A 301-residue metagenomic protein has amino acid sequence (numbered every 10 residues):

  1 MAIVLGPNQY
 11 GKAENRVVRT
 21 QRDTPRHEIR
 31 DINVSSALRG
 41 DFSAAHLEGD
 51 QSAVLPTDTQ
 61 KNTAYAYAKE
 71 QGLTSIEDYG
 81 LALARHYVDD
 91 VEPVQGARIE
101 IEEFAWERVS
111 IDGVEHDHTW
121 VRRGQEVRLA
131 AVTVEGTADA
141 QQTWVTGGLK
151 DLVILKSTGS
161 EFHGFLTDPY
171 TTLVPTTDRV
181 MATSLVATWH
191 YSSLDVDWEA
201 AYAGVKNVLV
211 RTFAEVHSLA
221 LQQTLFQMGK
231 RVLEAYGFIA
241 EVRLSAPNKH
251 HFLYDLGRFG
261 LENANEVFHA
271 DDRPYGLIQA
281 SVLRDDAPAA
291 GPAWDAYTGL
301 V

Functional and structural regions predicted by a protein language model:
M1-V301: N-terminal intrinsically disordered, cationic/polar leader segments that include organellar targeting peptides
